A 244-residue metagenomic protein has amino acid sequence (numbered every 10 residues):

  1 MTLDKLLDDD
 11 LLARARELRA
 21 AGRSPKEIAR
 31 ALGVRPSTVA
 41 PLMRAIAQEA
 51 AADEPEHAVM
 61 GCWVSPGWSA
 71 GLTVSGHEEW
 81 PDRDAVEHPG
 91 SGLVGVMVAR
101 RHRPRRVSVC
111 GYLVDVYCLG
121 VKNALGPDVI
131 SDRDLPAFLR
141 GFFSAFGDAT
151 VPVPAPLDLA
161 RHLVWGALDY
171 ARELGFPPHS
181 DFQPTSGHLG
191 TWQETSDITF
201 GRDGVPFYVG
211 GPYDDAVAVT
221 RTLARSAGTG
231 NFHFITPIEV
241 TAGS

Functional and structural regions predicted by a protein language model:
M1-D4: Short, Lys/Arg-enriched N-terminal segment that forms or immediately precedes the first helix of a structured domain
L6-R23: Short, amphipathic alpha-helical "recognition" segments used to contact nucleic acids or chromatin
I28-R30: Short alpha-helical "recognition helix" segments of helix-turn-helix
G33, R44: Residue-level detection of the helix-turn-helix DNA-binding "recognition helix"
A51-S244: Non-catalytic terminal/accessory regions
